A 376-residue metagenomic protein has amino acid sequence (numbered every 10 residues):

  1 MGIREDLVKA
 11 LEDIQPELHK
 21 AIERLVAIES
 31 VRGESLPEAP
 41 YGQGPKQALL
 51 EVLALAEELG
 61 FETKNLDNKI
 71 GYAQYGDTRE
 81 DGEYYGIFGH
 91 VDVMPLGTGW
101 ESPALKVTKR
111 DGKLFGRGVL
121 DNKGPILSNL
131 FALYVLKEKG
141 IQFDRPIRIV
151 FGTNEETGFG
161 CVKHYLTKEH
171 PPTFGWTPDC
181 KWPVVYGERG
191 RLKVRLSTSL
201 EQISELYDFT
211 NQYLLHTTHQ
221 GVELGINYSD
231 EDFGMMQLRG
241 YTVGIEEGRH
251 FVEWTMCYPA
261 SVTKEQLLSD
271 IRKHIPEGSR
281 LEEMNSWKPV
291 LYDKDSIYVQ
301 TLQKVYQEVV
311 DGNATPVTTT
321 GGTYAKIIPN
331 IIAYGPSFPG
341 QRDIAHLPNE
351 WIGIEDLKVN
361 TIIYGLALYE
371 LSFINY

Functional and structural regions predicted by a protein language model:
G2-L114, F143: Acidic/His- and Gly-rich active-site-bordering loop/insert found across diverse amide/peptide-bond hydrolases
V52, I126-L136, Y165, I328 (+1 more regions): Buried hydrophobic packing segments
E62-D67, G240-V243, E282, V317: Short beta-strand
D81-P146, F151, L347-E350, I354-V359: Active-site metal-coordination/substrate-binding segment of hydrolases, especially metallo-dependent peptidases
V91-V93, I147-T157, D179-W182, F338: Acidic, glycine-rich active-site loops and adjacent beta-strand->loop/helix elements that engage anionic groups
N154-R272: Midchain, well-structured core segments that form catalytic/ion-binding scaffolds
S204-D230, R280-Y376: An extended, acidic, His-containing surface patch that forms the Zn2+-binding/catalytic region of metallohydrolases
